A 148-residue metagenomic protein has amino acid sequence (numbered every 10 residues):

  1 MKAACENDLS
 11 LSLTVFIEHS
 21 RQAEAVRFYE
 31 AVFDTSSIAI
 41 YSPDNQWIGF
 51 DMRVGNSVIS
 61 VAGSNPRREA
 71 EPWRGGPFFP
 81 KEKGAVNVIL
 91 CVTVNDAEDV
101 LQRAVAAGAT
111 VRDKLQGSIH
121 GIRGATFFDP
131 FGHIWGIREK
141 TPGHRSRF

Functional and structural regions predicted by a protein language model:
M1-F16, V26-N95, D99-F128, I137-F148: Vicinal oxygen chelate
I17-R21: Short, surface-exposed ligand-recognition loops at beta-strand->loop->(often short) alpha-helix junctions that present
F131: C-terminal catalytic core of tyrosine-transesterase DNA break-rejoin enzymes
